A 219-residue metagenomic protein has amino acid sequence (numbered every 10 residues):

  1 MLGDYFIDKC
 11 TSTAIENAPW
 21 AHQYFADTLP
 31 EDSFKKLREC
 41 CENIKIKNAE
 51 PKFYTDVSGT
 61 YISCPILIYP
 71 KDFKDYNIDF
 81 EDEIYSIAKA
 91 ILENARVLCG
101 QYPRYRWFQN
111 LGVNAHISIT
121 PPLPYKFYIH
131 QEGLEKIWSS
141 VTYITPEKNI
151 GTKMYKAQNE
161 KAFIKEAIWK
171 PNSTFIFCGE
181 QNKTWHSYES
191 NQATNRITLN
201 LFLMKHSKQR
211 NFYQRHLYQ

Functional and structural regions predicted by a protein language model:
L2-Y5, C10-C99: Non-heme Fe(II)/2-oxoglutarate
A26-D27, Q131, C178-G179: Short His-Asn-centered micro-motif
L67-S86, Y125-I129, A162-I164, W185-E189: Active-site rim elements
V97-H116: A short coil-to-beta-strand element that immediately follows conserved catalytic motifs
G112-I119, T184-S190: Acidic carboxylate-rich catalytic motifs and surrounding loops in phosphoryl-/glycosyl-chemistry enzymes
I117-G133: Conserved short histidine dyad/triad with adjacent acidic residue
Y125, L134-K136, I144-Q219: Catalytic core of Fe(II)/2-oxoglutarate
